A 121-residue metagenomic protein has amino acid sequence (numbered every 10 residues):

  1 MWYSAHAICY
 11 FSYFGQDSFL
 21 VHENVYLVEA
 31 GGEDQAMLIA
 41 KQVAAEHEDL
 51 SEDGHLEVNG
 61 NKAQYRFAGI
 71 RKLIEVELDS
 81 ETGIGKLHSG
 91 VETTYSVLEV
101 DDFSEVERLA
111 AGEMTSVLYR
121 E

Functional and structural regions predicted by a protein language model:
M1-A5: Short structural boundary motif marking the start of a folded domain
H6-S12: Generic short beta-strand segments
G15-F19: Short consensus segments that form the blades of beta-propeller domains, in both extracellular/periplasmic
L20-G31: A short, exposed loop/beta-hairpin motif centered on an aromatic-Gly-Thr core
G32-A45: A short, charged, amphipathic alpha-helix used as a generic interaction element across diverse proteins
E46-E121: Short, mixed-charge low-complexity intrinsically disordered segments
